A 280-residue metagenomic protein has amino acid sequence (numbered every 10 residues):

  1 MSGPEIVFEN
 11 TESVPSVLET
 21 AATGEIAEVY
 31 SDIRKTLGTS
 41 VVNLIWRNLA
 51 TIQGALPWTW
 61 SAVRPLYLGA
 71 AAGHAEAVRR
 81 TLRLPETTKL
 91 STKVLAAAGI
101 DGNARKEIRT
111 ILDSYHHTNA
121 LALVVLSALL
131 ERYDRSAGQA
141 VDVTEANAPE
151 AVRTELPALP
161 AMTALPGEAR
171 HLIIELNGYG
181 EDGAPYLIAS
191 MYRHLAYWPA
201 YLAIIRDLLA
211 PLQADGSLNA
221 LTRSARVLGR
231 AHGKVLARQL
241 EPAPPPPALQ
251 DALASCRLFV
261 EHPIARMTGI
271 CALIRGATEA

Functional and structural regions predicted by a protein language model:
M1-A280: Hydrophobic alpha-helical segments
